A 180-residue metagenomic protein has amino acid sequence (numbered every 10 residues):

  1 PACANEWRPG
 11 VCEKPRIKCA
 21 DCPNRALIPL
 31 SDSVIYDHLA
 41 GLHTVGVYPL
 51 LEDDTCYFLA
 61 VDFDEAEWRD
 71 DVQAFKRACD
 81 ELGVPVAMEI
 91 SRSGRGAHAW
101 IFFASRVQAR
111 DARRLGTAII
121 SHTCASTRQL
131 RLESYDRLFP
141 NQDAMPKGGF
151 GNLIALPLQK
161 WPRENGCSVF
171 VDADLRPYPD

Functional and structural regions predicted by a protein language model:
P1-R95, F102-A118: Signature for HUH/AEP ssDNA processing cores
T44-R69, Q73, A104-D180: DNA replication initiation modules
